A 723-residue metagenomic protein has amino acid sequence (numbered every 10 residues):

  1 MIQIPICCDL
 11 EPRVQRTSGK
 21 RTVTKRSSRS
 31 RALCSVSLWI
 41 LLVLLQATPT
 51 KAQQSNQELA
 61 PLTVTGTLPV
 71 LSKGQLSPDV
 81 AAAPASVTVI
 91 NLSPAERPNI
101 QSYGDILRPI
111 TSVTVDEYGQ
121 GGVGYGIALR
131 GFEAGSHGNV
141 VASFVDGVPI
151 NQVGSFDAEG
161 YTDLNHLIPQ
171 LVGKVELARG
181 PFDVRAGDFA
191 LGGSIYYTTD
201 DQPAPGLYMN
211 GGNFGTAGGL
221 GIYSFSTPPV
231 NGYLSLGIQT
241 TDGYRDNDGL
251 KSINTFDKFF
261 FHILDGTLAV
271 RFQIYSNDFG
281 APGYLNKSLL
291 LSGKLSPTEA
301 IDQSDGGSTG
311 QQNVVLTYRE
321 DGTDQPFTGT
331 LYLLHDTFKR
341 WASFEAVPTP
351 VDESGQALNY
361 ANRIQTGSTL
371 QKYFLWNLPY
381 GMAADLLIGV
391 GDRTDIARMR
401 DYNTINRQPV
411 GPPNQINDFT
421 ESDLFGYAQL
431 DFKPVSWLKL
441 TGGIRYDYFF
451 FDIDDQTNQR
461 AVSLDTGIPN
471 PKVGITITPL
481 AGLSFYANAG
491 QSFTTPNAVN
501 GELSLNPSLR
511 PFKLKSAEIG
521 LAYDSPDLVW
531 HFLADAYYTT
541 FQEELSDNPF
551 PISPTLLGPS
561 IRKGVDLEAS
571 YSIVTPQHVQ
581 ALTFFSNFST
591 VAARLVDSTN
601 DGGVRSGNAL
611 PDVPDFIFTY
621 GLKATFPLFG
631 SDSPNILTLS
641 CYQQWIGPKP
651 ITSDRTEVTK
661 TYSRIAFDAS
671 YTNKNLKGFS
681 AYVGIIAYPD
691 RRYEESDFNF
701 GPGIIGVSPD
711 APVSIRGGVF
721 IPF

Functional and structural regions predicted by a protein language model:
S72, G104-Q152: Extracytoplasmic beta-strand/coil segments of soluble accessory domains associated with Gram-negative outer-membrane
V148-R179, Y197-T198: Short acidic/polar hinge/loop motifs at secondary-structure boundaries that mediate gating or recognition
G211-T240, R245-P282, D305-G322, P326 (+2 more regions): Transmembrane beta-barrel wall of Gram-negative outer-membrane proteins
T267-Q273, G307-Q456: Face-selective signature of the C-terminal outer-membrane beta-barrel domain
Q273, A428-L430, A487, V574 (+3 more regions): Conserved C-terminal beta-signal and adjacent last beta-strands/turns of outer-membrane beta-barrel proteins
T317-D321, P326-F344, T478, S484-G490 (+5 more regions): Membrane-embedded beta-barrel scaffold of Gram-negative outer-membrane proteins
K372-L375, S436-L440, F449, V529-H531 (+2 more regions): Gram-negative outer-membrane beta-barrel transporters
L375-N377, G381-R393, N417-T539: Structural signature of Gram-negative outer-membrane beta-barrels, strongest in the C-terminal barrel of TonB-dependent
